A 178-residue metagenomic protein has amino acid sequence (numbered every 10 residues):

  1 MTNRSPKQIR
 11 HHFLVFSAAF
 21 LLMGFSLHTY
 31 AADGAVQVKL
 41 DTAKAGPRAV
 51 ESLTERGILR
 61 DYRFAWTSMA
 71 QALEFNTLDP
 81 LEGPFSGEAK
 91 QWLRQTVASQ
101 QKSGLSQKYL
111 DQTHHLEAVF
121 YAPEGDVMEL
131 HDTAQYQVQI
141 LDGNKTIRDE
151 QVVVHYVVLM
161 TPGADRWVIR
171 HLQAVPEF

Functional and structural regions predicted by a protein language model:
M1-K44, A174: Amphipathic, hydrophobic N-terminal targeting peptides for secretion and organelle import
N3-P6, T29-Y30, P123-F178: Exposed beta-sheet edge and beta->alpha loop/turn motif
L21, S106, F120, R148-E150: Generic marker of residues within folded, mature protein domains
A31-G87: Short, low-complexity N-terminal intrinsically disordered segments enriched in polar/charged residues
G34-A35, T42, G46, V50 (+3 more regions): Contiguous, function-dense segments enriched for cysteine-driven chemistry and partner/ligand-binding capacity
A49-L53, L78-P123: Short solvent-exposed beta->alpha transition segments
F64, Q112, Q151-V153: Short solvent-exposed loop/turn micro-motifs enriched in small/polar/acidic residues
W66, A89, Y136-V138: Residue-level detector of secondary-structure transition/capping positions
